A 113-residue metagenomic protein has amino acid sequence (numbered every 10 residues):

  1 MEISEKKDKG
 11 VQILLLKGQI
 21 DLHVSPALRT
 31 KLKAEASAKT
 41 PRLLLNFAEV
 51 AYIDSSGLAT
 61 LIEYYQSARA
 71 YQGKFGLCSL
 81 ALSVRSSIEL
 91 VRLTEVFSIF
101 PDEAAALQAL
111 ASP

Functional and structural regions predicted by a protein language model:
M1-L15: Short beta-strand/loop segment at the start of cytosolic alpha/beta domains
D8-K9, A48, A104: Conserved catalytic submotifs in the C-terminal HATPase_c
L22-F97: Amphipathic alpha-helical interaction surfaces in cytosolic regulatory modules
S25, E103-A104: Residues at or immediately preceding the N-termini of alpha-helices
L82, A104-A105: Acidic phosphotransfer microenvironment of two-component signaling modules
S98-D102: Short acidic-hydrophobic, aromatic-tinged amphipathic segments that line or gate anion-handling sites
A106-P113: A short, charged, amphipathic alpha-helix used as a generic interaction element across diverse proteins
